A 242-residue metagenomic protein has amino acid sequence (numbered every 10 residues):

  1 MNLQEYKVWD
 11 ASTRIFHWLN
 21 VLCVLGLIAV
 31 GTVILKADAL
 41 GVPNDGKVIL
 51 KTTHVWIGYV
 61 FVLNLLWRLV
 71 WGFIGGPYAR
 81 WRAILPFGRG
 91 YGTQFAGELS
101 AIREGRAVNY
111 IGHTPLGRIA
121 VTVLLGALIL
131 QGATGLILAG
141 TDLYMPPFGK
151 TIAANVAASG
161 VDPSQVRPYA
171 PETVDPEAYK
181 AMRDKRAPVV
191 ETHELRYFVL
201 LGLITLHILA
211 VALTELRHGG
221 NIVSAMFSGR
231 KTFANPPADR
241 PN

Functional and structural regions predicted by a protein language model:
M1-N242: Membrane-embedded alpha-helical bundles that constitute the cytochrome b-like, heme-associated redox core of multi-pass
